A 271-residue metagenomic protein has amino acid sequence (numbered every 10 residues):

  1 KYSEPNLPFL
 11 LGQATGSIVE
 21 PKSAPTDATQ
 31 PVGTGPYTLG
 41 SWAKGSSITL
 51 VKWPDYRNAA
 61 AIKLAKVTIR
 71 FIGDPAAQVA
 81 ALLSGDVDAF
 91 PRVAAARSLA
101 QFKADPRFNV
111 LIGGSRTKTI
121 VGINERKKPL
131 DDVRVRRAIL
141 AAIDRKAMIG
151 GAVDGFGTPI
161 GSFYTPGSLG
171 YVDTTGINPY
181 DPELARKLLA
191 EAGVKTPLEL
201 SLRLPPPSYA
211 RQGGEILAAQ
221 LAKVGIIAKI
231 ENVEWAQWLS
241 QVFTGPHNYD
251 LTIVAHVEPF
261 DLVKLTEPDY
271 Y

Functional and structural regions predicted by a protein language model:
S3-P5, F9-K66, D74, E183 (+1 more regions): Gly/Pro-rich hinge or "lid" segments in bacterial periplasmic/extracellular proteins
K22-P25, P54-A100, I227-K229: Ligand-site clamp/hinge motif
G35-P36, K63-K66, L83-S84, A104 (+3 more regions): Alpha-helical secondary-structure segments
G35-T38, I48-T49, A65-F71, A89 (+3 more regions): Short, well-ordered beta-strand elements
Y37, T158-E191, P207-Q212: Structural transition elements
K44, L169, R186, A190-E258: Ligand/substrate-recognition segments at binding pockets and active sites
Q78-V79, V87, S98-L99, V135-R136 (+4 more regions): Short, hydrophobic alpha-helical packing/hinge segments within bilobed ligand-binding/sensory domains
L99-I112, G245-D250, D261-Y271: Ligand-binding "clamshell"
